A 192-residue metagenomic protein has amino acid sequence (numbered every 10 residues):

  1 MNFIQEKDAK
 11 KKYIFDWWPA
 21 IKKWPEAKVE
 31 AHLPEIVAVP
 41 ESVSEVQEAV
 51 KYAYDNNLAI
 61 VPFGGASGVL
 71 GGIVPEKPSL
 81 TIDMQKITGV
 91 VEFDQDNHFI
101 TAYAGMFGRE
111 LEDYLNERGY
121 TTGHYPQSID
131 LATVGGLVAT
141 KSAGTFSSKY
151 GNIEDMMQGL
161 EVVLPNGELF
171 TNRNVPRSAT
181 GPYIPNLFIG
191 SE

Functional and structural regions predicted by a protein language model:
M1-K51, G68-H98, Q127, Y150: N-terminal flexible segment immediately upstream of the FAD-binding catalytic core in FAD-dependent oxidoreductases
D55-N56, E76-K77, M156: Short, well-ordered loop/turn elements at secondary-structure boundaries
F63-S67: Glycine-rich beta-strand-to-loop/alpha-helix junction loops that act as flexible
G89-F93, H98-E192: FAD-binding subdomain of flavoenzyme oxidoreductases
